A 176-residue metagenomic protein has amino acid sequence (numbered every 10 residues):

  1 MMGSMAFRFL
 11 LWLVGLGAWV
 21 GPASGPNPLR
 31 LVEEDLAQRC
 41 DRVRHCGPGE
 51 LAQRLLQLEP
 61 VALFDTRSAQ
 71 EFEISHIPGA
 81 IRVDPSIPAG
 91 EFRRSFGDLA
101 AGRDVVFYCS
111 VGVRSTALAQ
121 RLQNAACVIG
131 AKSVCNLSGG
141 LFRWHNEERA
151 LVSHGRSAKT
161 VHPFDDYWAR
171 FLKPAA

Functional and structural regions predicted by a protein language model:
S4-G49, E73-D104, T116-A176: Rhodanese-like catalytic fold shared by cysteine-dependent sulfurtransferases and DSP/PTP-type phosphatases
L51, A62-R67: Short hydrophobic beta-strand that contains or immediately precedes a catalytic carboxylate
A62, D104-V106: Structural motif
T66-R67, P85-S86, Y108-S110: Active-site-proximal beta-strand/loop segments in catalytic clefts of secreted hydrolases
S68-A69, R114: Alpha-helix capping/helix-boundary segments
S110-T116: Gly/Ser/Thr-rich loops at beta-strand to alpha-helix junctions that form or flank small-molecule/cofactor-binding
